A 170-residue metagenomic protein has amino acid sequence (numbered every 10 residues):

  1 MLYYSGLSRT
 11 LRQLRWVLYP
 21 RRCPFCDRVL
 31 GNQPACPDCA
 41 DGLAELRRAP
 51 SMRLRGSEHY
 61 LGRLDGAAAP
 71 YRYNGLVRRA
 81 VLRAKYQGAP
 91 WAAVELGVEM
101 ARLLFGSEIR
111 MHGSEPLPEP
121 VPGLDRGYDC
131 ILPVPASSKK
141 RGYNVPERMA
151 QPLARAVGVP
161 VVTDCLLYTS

Functional and structural regions predicted by a protein language model:
M1-S170: Glycine-rich phosphate/pyrophosphate-handling loop used in enzymes and phosphotransfer proteins
